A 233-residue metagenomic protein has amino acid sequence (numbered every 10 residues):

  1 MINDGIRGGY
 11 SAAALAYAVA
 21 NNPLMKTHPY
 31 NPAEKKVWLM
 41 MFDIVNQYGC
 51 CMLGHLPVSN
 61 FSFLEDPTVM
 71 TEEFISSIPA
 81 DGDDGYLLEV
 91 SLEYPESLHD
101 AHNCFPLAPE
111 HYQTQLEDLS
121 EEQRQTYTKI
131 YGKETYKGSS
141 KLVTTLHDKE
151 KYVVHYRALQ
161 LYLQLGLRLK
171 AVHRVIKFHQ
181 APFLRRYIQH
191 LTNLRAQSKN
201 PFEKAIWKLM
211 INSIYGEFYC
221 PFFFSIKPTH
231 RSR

Functional and structural regions predicted by a protein language model:
M1-R233: Conserved acidic
